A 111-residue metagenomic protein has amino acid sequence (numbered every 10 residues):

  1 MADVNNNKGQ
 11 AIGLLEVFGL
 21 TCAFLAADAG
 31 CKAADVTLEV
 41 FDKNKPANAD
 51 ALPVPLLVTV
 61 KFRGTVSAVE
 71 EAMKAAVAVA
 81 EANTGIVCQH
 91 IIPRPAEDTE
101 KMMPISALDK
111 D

Functional and structural regions predicted by a protein language model:
M1-L57, R63-D111: Long, contiguous binding/interaction regions
